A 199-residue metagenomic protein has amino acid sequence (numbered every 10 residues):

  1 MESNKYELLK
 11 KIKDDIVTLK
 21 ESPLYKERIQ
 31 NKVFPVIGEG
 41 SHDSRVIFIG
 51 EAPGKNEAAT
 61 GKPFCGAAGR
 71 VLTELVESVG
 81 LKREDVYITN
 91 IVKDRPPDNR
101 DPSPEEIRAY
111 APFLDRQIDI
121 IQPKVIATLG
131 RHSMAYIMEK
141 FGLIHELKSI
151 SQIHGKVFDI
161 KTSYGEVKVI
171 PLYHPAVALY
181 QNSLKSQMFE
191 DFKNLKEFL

Functional and structural regions predicted by a protein language model:
M1-L199: A polyanion-binding, active-site-adjacent surface
